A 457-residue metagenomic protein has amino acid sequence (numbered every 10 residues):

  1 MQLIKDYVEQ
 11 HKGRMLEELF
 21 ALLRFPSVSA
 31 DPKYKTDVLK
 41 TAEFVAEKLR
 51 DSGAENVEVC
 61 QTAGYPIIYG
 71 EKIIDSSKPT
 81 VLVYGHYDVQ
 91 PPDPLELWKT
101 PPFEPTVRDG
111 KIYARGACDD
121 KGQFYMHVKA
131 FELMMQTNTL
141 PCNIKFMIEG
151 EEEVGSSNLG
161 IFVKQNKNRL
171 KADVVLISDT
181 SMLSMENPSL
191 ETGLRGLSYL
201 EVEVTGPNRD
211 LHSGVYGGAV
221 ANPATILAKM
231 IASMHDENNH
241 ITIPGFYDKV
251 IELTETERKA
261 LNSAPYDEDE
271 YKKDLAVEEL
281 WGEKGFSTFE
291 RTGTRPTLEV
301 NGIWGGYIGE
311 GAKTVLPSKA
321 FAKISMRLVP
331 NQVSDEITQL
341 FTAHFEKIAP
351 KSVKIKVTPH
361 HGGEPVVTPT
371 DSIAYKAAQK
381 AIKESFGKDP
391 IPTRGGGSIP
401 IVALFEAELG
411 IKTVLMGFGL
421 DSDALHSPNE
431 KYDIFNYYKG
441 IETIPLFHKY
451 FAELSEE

Functional and structural regions predicted by a protein language model:
M1-L95, K319, E336: N-terminal helical capping/dimerization or prosegment-like subdomains of hydrolases acting on amide or phosphate bonds
D51, S184-M185, T242-K319, P330-A343 (+2 more regions): An extended, acidic, His-containing surface patch that forms the Zn2+-binding/catalytic region of metallohydrolases
K78-K145, K439: Active-site metal-coordination/substrate-binding segment of hydrolases, especially metallo-dependent peptidases
Y87-V89, M147-G155, S178-M182, G206-N208 (+2 more regions): Acidic, glycine-rich active-site loops and adjacent beta-strand->loop/helix elements that engage anionic groups
C118, N208, M326-V333, G363: A generic structural motif
C118-G193, S455-E457: Acidic/histidine-rich catalytic neighborhood of metal-dependent amide-processing enzymes
S189-T205, V414: Flexible glycine/proline-rich, aromatic-decorated loop/lid segments
G217-N239: A short core secondary-structure module
